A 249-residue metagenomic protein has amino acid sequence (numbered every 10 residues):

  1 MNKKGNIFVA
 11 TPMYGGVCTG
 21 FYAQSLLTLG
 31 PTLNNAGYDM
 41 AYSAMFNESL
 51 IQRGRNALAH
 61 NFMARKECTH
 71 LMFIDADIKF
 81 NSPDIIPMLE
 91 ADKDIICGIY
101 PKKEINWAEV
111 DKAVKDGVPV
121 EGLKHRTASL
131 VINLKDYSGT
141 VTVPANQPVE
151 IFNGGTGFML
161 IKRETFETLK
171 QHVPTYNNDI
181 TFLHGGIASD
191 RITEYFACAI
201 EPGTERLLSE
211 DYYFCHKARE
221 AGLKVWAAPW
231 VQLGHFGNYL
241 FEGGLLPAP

Functional and structural regions predicted by a protein language model:
M1-F8, Q171-P249: C-terminal catalytic/acceptor-binding lobe
M1-S49, R53: N-proximal low-complexity "stem/linker" segments adjacent to membrane-targeting elements
N34, L89, R219: Anion (oxyanion) recognition and catalysis
I51-R55, A128-L130, D211: Conserved donor sugar-nucleotide recognition element shared by glycan-biosynthetic enzymes
N56-H70: Active-site nucleotide-sugar/metal-binding loop of Leloir-type enzymes
E67-K79: Short beta-strand-to-loop acidic/aromatic patch adjacent to the donor-nucleotide binding site
H70, D94-I95, V225: Short, Asp-centered acidic motifs that coordinate Mg2+ and/or phosphate in catalytic or ligand-binding sites
N81-C198: Conserved catalytic core of nucleotide-sugar-dependent glycosyltransferases
